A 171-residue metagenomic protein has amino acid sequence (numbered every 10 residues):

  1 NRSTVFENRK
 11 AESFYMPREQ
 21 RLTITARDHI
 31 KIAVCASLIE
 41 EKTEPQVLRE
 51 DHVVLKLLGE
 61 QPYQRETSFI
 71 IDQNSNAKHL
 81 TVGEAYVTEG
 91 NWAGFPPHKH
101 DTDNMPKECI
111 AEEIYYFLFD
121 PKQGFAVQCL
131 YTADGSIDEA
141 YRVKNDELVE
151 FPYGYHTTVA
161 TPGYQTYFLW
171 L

Functional and structural regions predicted by a protein language model:
N1, E84-T88, K107-D134, R142 (+2 more regions): Short, conserved beta-strand element in jelly-roll/cupin
R2-Q20, L48-D51, R65-T67: Short acidic (Asp/Glu) patches
E7, G135-S136: Short alpha-helix capping/helix-loop boundary micro-motifs
E7-R27, S37, R142-G163: Conserved metal-binding segment of the jelly-roll/cupin
E12, Q20-L22, D28-I32, L80-G83 (+1 more regions): Generic beta-strand structural signal
H29-E89: Surface-exposed beta-loop interaction hotspot
T43-L48, F69, L80-G83, W92-H100 (+2 more regions): A short secondary-structure junction signal
T161-L171: Non-heme Fe(II)/2-oxoglutarate
